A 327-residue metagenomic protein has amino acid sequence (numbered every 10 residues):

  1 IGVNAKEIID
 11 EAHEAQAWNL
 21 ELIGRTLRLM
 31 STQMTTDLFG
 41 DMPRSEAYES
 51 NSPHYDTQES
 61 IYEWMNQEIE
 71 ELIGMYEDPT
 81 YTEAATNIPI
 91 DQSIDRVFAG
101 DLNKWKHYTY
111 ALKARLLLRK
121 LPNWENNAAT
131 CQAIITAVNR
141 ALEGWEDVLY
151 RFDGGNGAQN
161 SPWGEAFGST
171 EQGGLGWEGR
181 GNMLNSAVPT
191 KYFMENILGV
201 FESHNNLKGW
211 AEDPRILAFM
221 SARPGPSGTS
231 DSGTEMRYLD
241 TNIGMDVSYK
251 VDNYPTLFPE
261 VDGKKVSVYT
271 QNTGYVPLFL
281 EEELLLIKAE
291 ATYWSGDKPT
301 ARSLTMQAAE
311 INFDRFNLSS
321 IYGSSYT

Functional and structural regions predicted by a protein language model:
I1-I287, A291-Q307, I311-R315: Structured, solvent-exposed acidic/aromatic patches
D314-T327: CBM-like carbohydrate-recognition segments
